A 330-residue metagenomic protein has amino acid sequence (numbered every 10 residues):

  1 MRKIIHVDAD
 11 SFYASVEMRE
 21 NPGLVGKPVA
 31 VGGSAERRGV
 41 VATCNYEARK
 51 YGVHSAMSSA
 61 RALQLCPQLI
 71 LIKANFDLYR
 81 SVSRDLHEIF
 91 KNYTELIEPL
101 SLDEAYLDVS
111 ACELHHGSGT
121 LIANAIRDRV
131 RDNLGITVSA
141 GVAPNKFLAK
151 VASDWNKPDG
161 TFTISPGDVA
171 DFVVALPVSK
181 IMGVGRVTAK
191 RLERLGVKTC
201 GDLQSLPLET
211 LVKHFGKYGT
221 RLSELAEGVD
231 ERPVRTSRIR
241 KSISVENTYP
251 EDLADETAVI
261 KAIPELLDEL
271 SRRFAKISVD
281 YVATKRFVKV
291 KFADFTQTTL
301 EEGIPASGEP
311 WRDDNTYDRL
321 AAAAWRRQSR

Functional and structural regions predicted by a protein language model:
M1-H214, Y218-R221: Gly/Gly-Pro- and Ser/Thr-rich, intrinsically disordered tail segments characteristic of DNA damage-repair and tolerance
H6, K180, E193-S329: DNA-contacting surface of Y-family translesion DNA polymerases
